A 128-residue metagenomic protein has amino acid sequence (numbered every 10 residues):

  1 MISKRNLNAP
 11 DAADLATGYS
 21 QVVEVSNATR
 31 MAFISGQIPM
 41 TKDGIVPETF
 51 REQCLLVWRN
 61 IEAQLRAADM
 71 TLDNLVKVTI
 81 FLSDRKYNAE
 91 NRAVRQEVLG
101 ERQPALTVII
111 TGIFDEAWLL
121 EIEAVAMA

Functional and structural regions predicted by a protein language model:
M1-V76, L82-A128: N-terminal presequence-like segments and the immediate start of the first folded domain
